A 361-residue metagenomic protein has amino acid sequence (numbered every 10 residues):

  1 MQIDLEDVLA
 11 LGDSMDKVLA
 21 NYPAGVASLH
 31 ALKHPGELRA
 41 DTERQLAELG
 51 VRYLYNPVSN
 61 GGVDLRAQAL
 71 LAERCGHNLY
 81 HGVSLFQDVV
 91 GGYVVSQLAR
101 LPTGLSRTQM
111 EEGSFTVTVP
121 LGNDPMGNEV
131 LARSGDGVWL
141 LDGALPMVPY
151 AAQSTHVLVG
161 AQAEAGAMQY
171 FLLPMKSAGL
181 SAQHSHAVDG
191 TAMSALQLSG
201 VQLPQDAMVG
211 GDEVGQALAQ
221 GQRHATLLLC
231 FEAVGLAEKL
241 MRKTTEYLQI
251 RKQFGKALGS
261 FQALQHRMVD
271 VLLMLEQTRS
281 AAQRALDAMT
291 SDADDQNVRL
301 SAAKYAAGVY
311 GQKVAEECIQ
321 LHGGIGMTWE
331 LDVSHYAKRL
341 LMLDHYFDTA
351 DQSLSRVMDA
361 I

Functional and structural regions predicted by a protein language model:
M1-N78, S134-V138, R223-I361: Alpha-helical interface subdomain recognition
Y80-L101: N-terminal glycine-rich flavin-associated loop
V95-R100, V159-Q162, L172-M175, Q197-S199: Short beta-strand-to-turn element immediately C-terminal to the catalytic PLP-Schiff-base lysine in fold type I
S106-R107, E129-L131, L145-P149, L158-Q162 (+1 more regions): A generic local secondary-structure boundary/capping motif
M110-D124, V159: A short, Trp-centered hydrophobic/proline-enriched beta-strand micro-motif
M126-L140: Cytochrome P450 C-terminal beta-domain/meander region
N128, M147-V148, P174-A207: Flexible, small-/acidic-enriched active-site or ligand-binding loops
A144-L180: A short core secondary-structure module
